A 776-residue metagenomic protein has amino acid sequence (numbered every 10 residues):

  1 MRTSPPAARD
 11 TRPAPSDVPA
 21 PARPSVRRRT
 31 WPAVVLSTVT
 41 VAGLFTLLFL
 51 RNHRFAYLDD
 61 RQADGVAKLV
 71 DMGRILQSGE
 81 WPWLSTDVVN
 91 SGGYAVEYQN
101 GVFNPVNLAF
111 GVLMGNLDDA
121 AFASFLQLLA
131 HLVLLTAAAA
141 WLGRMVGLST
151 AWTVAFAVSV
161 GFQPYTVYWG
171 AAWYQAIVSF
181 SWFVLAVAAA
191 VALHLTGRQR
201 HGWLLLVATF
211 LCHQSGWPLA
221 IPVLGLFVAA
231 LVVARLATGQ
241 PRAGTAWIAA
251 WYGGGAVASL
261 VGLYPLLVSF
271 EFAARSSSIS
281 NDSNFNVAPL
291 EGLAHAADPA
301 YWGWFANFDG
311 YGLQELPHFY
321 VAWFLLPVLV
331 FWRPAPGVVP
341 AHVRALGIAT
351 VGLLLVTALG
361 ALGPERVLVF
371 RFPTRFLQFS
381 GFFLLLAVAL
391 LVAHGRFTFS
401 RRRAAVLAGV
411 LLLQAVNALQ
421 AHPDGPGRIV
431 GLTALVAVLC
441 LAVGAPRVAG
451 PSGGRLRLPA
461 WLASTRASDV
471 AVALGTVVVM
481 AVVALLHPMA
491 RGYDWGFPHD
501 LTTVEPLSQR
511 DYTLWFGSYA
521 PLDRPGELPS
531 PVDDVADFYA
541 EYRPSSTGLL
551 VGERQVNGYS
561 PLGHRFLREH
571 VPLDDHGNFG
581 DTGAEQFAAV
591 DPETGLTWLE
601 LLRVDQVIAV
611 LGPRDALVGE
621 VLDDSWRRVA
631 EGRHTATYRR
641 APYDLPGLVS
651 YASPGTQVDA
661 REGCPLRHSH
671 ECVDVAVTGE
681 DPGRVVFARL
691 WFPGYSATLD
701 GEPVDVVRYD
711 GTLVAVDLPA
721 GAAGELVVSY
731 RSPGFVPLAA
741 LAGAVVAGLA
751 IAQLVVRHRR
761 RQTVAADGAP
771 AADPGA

Functional and structural regions predicted by a protein language model:
M1-F49, A250, S464-D469, A747-A776: Start-transfer (signal-anchor) and selected internal transmembrane alpha helices of multi-pass inner/ER membrane
T3, P82, W247-L346, L353-T357 (+2 more regions): Periplasmic/ER-lumenal interhelical loops and adjacent helix-loop junctions in multi-pass membrane proteins
V26, K68, G647-G768, D773-A776: Active-site-proximal, structured, solvent-exposed surfaces of multi-pass membrane proteins that position macromolecular
V34-G93, A246-A297, G492-L507, D511-S518 (+2 more regions): Aromatic-rich transmembrane-lumenal/periplasmic boundary elements in polytopic membrane proteins
T38, V133-V146, A151-A237, I248-S269 (+2 more regions): Membrane-embedded helix bundles of polyisoprenyl
G43-L135, A139, V158-F180, N286-A306 (+1 more regions): Membrane-interface coil-to-helix junctions
H194, A220, A345-T502, A722-G724 (+2 more regions): Contiguous transmembrane helix-bundle modules in multi-pass membrane proteins
G475-C672, D681-P682, R689, Y695 (+1 more regions): Soluble catalytic regions of membrane-associated enzymes that act on cell-envelope and secretory-pathway components
